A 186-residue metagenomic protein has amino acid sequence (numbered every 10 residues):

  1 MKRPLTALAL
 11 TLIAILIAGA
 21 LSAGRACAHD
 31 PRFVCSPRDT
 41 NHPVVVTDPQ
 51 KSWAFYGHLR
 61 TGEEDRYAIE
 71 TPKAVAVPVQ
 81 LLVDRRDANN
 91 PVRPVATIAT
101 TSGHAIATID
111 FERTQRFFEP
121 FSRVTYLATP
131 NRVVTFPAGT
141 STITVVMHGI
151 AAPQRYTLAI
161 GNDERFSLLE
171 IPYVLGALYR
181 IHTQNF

Functional and structural regions predicted by a protein language model:
M1-V75: N-terminal pre-first-transmembrane soluble regions of secretory-pathway and organelle membrane proteins
R3, A7-I17, N89-N90, R116-F117 (+3 more regions): Intrinsic low-complexity, intrinsically disordered segments enriched in polar/basic residues
H29-D39, Y67, P94-G103, R132-F186: C-terminal edge strands of extracellular/lumenal beta-sandwich accessory domains
H58-A138, H148-I150: Acidic, Ser/Thr/Pro-rich low-complexity intrinsically disordered segments
